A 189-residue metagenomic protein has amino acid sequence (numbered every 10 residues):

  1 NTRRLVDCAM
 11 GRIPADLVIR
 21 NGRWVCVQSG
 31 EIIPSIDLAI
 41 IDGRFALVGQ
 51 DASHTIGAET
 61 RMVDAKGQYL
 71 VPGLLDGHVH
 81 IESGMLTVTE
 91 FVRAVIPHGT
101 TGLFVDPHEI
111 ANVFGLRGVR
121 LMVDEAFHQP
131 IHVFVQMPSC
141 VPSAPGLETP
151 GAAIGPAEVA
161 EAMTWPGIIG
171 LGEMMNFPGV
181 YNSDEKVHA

Functional and structural regions predicted by a protein language model:
N1-P72: Histidine-rich, glycine-flanked metal-binding segment
C8-A9, I13, T89-A189: Divalent-metal coordination cores built from histidine and acidic residues
V27, P72, E82-G84, V105 (+2 more regions): Conserved protein kinase catalytic core
M62, L75, L171: Receiver (REC) domain switch-region micro-motif
A65, G77-I81, P107, M174: Generic detector of well-ordered alpha-helical packing
Q68-V92: Di-metal (Zn2+ and/or Mg2+/Mn2+) metal-binding site signature of metallo-dependent hydrolases with the MBL/beta-CASP
